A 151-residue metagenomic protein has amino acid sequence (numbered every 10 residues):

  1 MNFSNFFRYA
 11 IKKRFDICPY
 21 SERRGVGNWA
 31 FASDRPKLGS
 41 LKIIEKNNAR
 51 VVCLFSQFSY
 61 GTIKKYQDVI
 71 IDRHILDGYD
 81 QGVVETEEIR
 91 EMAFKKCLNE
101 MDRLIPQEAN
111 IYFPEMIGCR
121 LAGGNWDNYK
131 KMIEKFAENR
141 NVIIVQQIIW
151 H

Functional and structural regions predicted by a protein language model:
M1-H151: Macrodomain-like recognition of ADP-ribose-binding/processing modules
